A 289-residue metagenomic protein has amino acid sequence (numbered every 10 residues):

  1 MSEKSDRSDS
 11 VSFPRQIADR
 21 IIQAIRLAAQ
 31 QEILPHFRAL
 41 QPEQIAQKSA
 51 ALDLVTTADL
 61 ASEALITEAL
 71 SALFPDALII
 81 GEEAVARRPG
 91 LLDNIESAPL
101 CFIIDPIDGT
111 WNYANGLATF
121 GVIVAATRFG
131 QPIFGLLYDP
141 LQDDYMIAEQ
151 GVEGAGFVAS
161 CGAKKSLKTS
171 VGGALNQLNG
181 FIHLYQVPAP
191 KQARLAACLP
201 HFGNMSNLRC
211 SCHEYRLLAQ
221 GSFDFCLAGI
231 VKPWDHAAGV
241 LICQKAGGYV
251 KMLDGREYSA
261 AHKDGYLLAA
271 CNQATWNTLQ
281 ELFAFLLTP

Functional and structural regions predicted by a protein language model:
M1-I107: N-terminal subdomain of lithium-sensitive/metallo-dependent phosphomonoesterases centered on the IMPase/IPPase/PAP
I33, D59, L70, T110 (+4 more regions): Residue-level signal for inorganic ion chemistry
L60, E83, P106-G109, P140 (+3 more regions): Generic detector of well-ordered alpha-helical packing
I95-A155: DPxDG-like acidic metal-binding loop motif
G130, G162-K164, G255: Detector for glycine-centered tight turns/loop "hinges" at secondary-structure junctions
E153-S166, Q273-T278: Short helix-loop capping/hinge motifs at secondary-structure junctions, enriched in acidic/polar residues
T169-P289: An extended, acidic
